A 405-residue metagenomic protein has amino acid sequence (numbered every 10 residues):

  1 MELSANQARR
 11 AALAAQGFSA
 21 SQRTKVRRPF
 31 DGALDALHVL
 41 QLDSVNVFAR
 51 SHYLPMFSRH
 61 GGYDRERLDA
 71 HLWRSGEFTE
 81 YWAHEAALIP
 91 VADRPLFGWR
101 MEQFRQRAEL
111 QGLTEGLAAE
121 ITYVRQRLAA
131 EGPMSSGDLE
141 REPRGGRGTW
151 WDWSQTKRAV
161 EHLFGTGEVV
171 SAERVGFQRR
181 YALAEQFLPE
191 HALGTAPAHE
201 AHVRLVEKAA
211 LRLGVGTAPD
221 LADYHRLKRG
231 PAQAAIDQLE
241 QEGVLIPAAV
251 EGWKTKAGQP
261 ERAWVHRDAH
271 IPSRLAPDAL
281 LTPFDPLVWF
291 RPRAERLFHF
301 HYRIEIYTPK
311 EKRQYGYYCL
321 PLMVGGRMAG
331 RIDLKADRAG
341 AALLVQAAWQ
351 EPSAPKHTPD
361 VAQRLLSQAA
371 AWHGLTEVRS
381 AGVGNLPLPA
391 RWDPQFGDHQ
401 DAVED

Functional and structural regions predicted by a protein language model:
M1-D405: Long, charged, low-complexity, helical-prone intrinsically disordered regions
